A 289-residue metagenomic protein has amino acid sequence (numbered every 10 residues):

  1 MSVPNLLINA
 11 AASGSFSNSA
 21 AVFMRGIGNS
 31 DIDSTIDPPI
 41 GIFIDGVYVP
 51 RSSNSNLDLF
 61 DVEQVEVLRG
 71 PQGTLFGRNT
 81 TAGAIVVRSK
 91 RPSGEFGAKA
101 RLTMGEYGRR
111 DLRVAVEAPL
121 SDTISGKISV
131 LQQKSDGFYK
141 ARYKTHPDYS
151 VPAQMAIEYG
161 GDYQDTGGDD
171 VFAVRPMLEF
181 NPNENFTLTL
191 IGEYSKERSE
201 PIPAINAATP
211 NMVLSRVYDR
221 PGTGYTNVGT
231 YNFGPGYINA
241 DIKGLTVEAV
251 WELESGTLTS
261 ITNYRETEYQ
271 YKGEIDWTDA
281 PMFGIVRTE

Functional and structural regions predicted by a protein language model:
S2-V47: Extracytoplasmic beta-strand/coil segments of soluble accessory domains associated with Gram-negative outer-membrane
L6-N9, S30-I32, V49-R51, P71-L75 (+2 more regions): Short beta-strands and strand-coil junctions in structured, solvent-facing domains, enriched
A10-A12, G26-G28, Y48, S53 (+3 more regions): Short, well-ordered turn and helix-capping elements at secondary-structure junctions
I32-D33, P39-P71: Short acidic/polar hinge/loop motifs at secondary-structure boundaries that mediate gating or recognition
P39, R51, F60-E63, T74-E158 (+4 more regions): Outer-membrane beta-barrel translocator/receptor signature
I44-G46, S89, A118-P119, L178-F180 (+1 more regions): Residue-level signature of outer-membrane beta-barrel architecture
E158-Y163, D169-E289: Outer-membrane beta-barrel domain signature, strongest for Gram-negative TonB-dependent receptors and also present
